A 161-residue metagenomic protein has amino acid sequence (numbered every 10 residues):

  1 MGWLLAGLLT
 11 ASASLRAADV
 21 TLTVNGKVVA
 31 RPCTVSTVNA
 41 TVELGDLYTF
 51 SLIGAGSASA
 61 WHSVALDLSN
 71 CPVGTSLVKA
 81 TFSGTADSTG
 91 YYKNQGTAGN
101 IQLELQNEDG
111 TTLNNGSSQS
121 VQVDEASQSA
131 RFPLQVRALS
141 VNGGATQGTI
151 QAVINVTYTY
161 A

Functional and structural regions predicted by a protein language model:
G2-A11: Bacterial N-terminal signal peptides
W3, L15-A161: Mature extracellular/passenger domains of Gram-negative fimbrial/pilin and adhesin proteins
